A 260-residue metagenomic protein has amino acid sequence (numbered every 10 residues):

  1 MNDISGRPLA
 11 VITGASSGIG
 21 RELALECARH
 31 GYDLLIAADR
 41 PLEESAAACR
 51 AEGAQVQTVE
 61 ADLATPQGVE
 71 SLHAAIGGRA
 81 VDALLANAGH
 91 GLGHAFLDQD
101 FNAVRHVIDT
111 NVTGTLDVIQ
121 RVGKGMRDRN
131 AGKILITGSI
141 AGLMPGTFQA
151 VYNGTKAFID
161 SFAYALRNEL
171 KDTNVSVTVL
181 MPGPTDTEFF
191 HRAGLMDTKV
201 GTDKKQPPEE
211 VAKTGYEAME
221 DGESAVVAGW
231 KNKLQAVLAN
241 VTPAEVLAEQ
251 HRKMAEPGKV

Functional and structural regions predicted by a protein language model:
S16-S17: Conserved glycine-rich cofactor-binding loop
H30-S45: Conserved glycine-rich Rossmann-like NAD(P)H-binding loop of the short-chain dehydrogenase/reductase
C49-P66: Rossmann-fold cofactor-recognition segment
A95-I108: Substrate-binding pocket helix/loop in short-chain dehydrogenase/reductase
I119, T155: Active-site helix of classical SDR
S139: Residue(s) in the substrate-gating loop at a strand-loop-helix junction that position the organic substrate next
V179, K199-A236: C-terminal helical subdomain
